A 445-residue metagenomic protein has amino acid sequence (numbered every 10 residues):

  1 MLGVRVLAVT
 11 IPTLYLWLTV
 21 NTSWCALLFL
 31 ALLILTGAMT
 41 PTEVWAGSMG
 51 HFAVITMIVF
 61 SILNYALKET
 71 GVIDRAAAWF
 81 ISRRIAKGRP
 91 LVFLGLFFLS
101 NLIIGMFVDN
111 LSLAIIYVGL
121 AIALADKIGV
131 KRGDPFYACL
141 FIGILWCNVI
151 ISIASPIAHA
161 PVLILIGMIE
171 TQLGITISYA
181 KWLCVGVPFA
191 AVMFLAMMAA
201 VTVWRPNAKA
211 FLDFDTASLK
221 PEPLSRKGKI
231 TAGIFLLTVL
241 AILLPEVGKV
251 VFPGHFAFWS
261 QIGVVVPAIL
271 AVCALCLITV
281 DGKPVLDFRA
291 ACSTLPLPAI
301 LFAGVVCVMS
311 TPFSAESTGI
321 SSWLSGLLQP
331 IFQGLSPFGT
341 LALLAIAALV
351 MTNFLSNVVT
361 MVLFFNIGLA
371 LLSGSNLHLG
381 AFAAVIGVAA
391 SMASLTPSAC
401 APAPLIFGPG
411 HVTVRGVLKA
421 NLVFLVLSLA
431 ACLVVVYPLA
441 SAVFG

Functional and structural regions predicted by a protein language model:
M1-A8, R89-L96, Y137-F141, I230-I234 (+2 more regions): Short hydrophobic alpha-helical membrane-embedded segments
M1-L7, G50-I62, L111-A114, A190-A191 (+3 more regions): Structural signature of hydrophobic alpha-helical transmembrane segments
M1-T56, K181-G326, V423-L429, L433-G445: Hydrophobic transmembrane alpha-helices of multi-pass small-molecule transporters
T13-T22, S100-D109, W146-P156, I346-V358 (+1 more regions): Transmembrane alpha-helix interface/packing and boundary motifs in multi-pass membrane proteins, characterized by
C25-A26, L30-A31, L35-R132, V285 (+2 more regions): Membrane-embedded alpha-helical segments and adjacent helix-loop junctions characteristic of multi-pass solute
L63-V72, K131-W146, I151-L165, I169-G233 (+3 more regions): Juxtamembrane and boundary regions of transmembrane helices in multi-pass small-molecule transporters and channels
L91-V92, A138, A180, V265 (+3 more regions): Residues that define the loop-to-transmembrane-helix transition and helix capping in multi-pass membrane transporters
